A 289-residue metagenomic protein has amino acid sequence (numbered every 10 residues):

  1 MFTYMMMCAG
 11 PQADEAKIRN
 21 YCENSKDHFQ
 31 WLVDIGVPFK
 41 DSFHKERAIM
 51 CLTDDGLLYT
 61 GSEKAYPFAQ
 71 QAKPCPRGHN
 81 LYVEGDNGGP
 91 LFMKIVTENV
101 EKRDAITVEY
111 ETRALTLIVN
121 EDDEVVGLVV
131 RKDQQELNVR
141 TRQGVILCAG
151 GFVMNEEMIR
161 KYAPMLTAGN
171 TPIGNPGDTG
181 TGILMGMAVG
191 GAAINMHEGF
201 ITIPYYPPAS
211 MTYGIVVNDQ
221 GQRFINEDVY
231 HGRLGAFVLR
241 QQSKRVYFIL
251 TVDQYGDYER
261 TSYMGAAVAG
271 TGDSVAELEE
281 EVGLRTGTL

Functional and structural regions predicted by a protein language model:
M1-Y21: Glycine-rich active-site loop/strand segments that organize a redox cofactor
Q12-E15, G36-R47, A192-N195, I225-N226: A short alpha-helix-loop-beta-strand transition element characteristic of N-terminal alpha/beta dinucleotide-binding
N20-E136, E156-E157: Conserved redox-cofactor binding core of oxidoreductases
P38, T107, G190-A193, R285: Residue-level detector of anion-binding/catalytic polar loops
N87, K132-E136, R140-P204: Glycine-rich loop(s) and the adjacent beta-strand/alpha-helix scaffold that form part
E111-R113, L128-D133, R142-G144, C148-G151 (+4 more regions): Fold-independent oxyanion-binding glycine-rich loops and adjacent beta-strand/coil segments at enzyme active sites
D122, V130, G151-F152, E156-R160 (+3 more regions): Short acidic, glycine/serine/threonine-rich loops at helix termini
T179, I183-M185, A192-T288: An anion/pyrophosphate-binding glycine-rich loop and adjacent beta-alpha core in soluble alpha-beta enzymes
